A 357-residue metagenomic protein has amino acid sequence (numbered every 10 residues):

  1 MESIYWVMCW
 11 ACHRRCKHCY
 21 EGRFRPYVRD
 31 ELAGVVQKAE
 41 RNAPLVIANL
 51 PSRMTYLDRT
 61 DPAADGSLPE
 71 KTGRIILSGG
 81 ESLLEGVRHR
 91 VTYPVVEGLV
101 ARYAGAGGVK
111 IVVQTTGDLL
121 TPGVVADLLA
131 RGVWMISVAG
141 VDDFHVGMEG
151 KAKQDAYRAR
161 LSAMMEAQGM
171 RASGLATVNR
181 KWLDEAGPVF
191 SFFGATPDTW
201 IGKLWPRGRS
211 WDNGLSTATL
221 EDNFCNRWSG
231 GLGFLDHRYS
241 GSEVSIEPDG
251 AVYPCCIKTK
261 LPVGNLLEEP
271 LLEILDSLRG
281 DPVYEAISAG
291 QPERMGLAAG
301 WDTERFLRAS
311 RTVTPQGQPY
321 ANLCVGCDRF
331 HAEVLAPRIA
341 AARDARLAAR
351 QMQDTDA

Functional and structural regions predicted by a protein language model:
M1-K110, G123, R131: Conserved alpha-helical substructure of the radical SAM core
V7, I76-G80, V112-T116, S137-A139 (+1 more regions): A cross-family glycoside hydrolase active-site/sugar-binding cleft signature
A11-R23, P254-I257, G317-E333: Local cysteine-cluster metal-coordination motifs and their immediate loop/turn environment, predominantly Fe-S cluster
E21-G34, L261, F330-L347: Iron-sulfur (Fe-S) cluster-binding segments and ferredoxin-like electron-carrier domains, especially [2Fe-2S]
E85-S240: Conserved AdoMet/S-adenosylmethionine-binding subsite of the radical SAM
E166-P197, G202-N226, A251, I257-T314: C-terminal accessory region of radical SAM enzymes
E247: Short, acidic, Ser/Thr-enriched surface-loop or helix-capping motifs
A299-G300, T312-A357: C-terminal target-recognition/interaction regions appended to catalytic cores
